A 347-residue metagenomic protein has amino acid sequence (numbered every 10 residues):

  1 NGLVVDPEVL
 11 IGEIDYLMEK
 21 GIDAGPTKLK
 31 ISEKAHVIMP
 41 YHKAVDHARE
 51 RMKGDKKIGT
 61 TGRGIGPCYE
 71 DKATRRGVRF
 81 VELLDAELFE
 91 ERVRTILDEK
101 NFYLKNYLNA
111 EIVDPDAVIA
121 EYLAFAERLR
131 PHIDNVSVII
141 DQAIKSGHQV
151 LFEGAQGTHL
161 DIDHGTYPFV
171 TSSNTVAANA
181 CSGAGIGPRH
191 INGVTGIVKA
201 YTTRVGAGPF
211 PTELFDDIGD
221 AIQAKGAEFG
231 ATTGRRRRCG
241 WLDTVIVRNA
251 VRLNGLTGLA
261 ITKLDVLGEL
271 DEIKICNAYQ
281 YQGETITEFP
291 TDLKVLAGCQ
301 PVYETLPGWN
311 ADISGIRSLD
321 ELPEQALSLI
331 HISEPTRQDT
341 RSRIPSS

Functional and structural regions predicted by a protein language model:
N1-L329, R337: Non-transmembrane, aqueous-exposed alpha-helical and coiled segments at domain scale
I330-P345: Residue-level detector of conserved catalytic or cofactor/ligand-binding positions in enzyme active sites
